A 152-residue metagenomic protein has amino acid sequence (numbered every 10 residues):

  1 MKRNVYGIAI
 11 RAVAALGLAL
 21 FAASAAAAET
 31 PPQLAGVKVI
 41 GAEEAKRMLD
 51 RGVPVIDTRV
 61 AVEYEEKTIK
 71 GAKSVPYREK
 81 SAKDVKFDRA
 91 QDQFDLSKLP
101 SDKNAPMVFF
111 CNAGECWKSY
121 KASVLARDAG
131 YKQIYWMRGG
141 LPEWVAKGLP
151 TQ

Functional and structural regions predicted by a protein language model:
K2-E66, Q152: Flexible, polar/low-complexity N-terminal or interdomain linker segments that lie immediately upstream of folded
T30-A35, K80-V85, F109-G114, Y131: Second-shell loop/turn segments in exported
K46-M107: Positively charged, proline/Ser/Thr-rich regional signature most characteristic of the Rhodanese/CDC25-like
V60-Y64, E79-A82, A113-W117, G140-W144: Solvent-exposed loop/turn segments at secondary-structure junctions within structured extracellular/periplasmic domains
Q91-R138, P142-E143: Catalytic cysteine-centered active loop of the rhodanese-like fold, especially the PTP/DSP P-loop
W144, T151-Q152: Short, solvent-exposed mixed-charge patches
